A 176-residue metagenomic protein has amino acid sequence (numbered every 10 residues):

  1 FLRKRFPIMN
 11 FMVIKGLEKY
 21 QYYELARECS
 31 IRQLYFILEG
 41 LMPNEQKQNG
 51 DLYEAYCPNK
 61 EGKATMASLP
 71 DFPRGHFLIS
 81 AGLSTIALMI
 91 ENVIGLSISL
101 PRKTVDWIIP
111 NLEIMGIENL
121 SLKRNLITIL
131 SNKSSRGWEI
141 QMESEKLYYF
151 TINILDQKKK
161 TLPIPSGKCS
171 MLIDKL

Functional and structural regions predicted by a protein language model:
F1-I114, T128: C-terminal capping/lid segments that line or modulate ligand- or cofactor-binding pockets
Y35, I108, G137-W138, Y148-F150 (+1 more regions): A short local loop/turn or secondary-structure capping micro-motif enriched for an aromatic residue
E113-T151, L155: Carbohydrate-binding surface patches
F150-I152, K158-L176: C-terminal beta-strand-rich structural cap/linker in extracellular carbohydrate-active enzymes
